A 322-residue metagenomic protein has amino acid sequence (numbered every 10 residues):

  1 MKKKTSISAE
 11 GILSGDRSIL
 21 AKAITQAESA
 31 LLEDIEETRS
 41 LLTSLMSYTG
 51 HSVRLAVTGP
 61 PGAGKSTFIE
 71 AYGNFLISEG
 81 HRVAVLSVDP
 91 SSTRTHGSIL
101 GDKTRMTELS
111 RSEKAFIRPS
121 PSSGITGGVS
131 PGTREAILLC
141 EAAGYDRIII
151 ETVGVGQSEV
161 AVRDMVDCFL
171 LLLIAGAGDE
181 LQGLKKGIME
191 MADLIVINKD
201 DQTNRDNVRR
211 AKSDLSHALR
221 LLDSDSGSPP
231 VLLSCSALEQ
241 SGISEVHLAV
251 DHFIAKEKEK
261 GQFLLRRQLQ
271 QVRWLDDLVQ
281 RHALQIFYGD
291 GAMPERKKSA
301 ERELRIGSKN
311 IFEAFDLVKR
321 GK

Functional and structural regions predicted by a protein language model:
K4-L55, A63, Y72-S158, M165-L172 (+1 more regions): Nucleotide-state-sensitive switch-loop elements of NTP-binding domains
I7, G11-S14, I19, T43 (+6 more regions): Expand to "…catalyze enediolate/carbanion chemistry for C-C bond making/breaking, isomerization, decarboxylation
L20-K22, S234, E245-K322: Long, well-ordered amphipathic alpha-helical subdomains in the mid-to-C-terminal portions of large enzyme subunits
P60: P-loop (Walker A) phosphate-binding loop of NTP-binding proteins
F68: Hydrophobic positions on the alpha1 helix immediately C-terminal to the Walker A/P-loop
R147, C168, D193-L194, V231: Well-ordered beta-strand positions
L194, D200-K260: Canonical P-loop GTPase G-domain recognition
